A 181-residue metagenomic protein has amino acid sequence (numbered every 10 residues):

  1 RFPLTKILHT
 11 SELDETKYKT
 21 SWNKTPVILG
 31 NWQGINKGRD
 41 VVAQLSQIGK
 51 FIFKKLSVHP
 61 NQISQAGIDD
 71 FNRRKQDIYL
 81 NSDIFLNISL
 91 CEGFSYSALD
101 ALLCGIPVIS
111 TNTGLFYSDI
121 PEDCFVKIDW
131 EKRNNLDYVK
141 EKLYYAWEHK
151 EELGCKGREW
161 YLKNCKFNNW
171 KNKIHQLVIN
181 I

Functional and structural regions predicted by a protein language model:
R1-K17: Donor nucleotide-sugar binding/catalytic pocket of nucleotide-sugar-dependent glycosyltransferases
K17-K37, A43-Q47: Conserved donor-binding/catalytic core segment of Leloir-type glycosyltransferases
N72, D77-S82: Short alpha-helical donor nucleotide-sugar binding micro-motif in glycosyltransferases
Q76, L99-L103, Y117-S118: Short alpha-helical segment that forms part of, or immediately flanks, the ligand-binding pocket in carbohydrate-active
L90: Aromatic "clamp/platform" in nucleotide-sugar-dependent glycosyltransferases that forms part of the donor/acceptor
P107-S110, Y117: Short hydrophobic beta-strand element within catalytic cores of glycosyltransferases and related nucleotide-activated
Y117-K142: Change "using UDP/GDP/dTDP sugars" to "using nucleotide sugars
N134, W147-V178: A charged, aromatic-enriched C-terminal amphipathic alpha-helix characteristic of glycosyltransferases across folds
